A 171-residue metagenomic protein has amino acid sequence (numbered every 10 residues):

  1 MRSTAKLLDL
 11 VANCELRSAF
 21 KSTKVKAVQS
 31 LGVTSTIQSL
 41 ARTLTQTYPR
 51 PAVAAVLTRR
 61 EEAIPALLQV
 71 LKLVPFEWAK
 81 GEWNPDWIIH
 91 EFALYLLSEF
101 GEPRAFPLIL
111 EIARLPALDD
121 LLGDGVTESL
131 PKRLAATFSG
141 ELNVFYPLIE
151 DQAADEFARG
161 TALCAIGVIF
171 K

Functional and structural regions predicted by a protein language model:
R2-A54: N-terminal "cap/leader" segments of large eukaryotic alpha-helical scaffolds
L7-N13, V33, L110-A135, V144-V168: A short, hydrophobic/aromatic-rich structural module that often spans a beta strand with its adjoining loop
K21-V28, T47-E61, K80-F100, D120-S139 (+1 more regions): Structural detector for internal amphipathic alpha-helices that build alpha-solenoid repeat scaffolds
K26-L40, R60-W78, E102-L115, A136-D151 (+1 more regions): Amphipathic alpha-helical scaffolding segments comprising HEAT/armadillo-like alpha-solenoid repeats
